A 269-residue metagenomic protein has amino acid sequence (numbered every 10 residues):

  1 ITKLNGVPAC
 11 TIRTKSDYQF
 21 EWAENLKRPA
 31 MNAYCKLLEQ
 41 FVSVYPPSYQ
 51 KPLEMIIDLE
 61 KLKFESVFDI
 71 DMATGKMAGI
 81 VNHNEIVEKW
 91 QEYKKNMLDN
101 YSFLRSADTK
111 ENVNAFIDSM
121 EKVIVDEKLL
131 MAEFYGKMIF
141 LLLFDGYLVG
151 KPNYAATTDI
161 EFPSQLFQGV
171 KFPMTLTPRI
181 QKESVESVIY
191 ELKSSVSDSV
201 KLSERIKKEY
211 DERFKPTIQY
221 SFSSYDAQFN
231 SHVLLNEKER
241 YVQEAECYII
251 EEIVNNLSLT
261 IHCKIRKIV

Functional and structural regions predicted by a protein language model:
I1-V269: Signature of exported/secreted
